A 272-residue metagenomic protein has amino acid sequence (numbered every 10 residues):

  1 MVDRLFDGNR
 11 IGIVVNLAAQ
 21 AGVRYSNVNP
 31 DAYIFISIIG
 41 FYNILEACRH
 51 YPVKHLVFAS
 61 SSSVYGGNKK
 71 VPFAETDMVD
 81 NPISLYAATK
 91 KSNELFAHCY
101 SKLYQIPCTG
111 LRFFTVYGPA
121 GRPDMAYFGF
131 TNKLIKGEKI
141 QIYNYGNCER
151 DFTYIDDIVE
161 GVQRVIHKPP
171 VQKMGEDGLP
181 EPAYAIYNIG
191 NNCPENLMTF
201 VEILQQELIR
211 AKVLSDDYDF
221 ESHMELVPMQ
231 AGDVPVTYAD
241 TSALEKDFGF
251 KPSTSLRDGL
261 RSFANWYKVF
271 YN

Functional and structural regions predicted by a protein language model:
M1-V116, E195, E202-I203, V236 (+1 more regions): N-terminal Rossmann-like NAD(P)+-binding domain of SDR-like oxidoreductases, especially those catalyzing
I38-E46, D124, D156-V159, Q163: Conserved active-site region of classical short-chain dehydrogenase/reductase
K54-V57, G66-K70, Q105, G121 (+2 more regions): Proline-centered turn/helix-capping motifs that create local helix->coil transitions or kinks
V71-P72, P123-T131: A glycine/serine/threonine-rich, flexible loop-to-helix segment that serves as the NAD(P) cofactor-binding "lid"
T115, G121, C148-R150: Heptad-repeat alpha-helical coiled-coil signaling segments
L134-N272: C-terminal substrate-binding subdomain of Rossmann-fold SDR/epimerase-dehydratase oxidoreductases
